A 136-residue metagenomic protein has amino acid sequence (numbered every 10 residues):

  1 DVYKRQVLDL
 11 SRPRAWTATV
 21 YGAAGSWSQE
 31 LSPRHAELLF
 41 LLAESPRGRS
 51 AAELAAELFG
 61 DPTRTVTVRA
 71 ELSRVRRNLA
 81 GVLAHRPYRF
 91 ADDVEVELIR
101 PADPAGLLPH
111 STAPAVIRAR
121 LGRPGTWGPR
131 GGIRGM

Functional and structural regions predicted by a protein language model:
K4-M136: Intrinsically disordered, low-complexity protein-interaction/activation regions
